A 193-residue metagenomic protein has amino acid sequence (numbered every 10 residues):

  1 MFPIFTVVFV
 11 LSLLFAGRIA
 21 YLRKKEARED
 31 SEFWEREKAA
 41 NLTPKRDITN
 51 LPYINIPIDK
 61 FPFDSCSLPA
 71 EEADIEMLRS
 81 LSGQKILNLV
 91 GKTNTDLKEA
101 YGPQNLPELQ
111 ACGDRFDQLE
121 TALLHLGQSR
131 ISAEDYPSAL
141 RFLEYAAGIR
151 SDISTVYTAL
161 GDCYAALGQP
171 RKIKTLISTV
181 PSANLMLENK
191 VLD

Functional and structural regions predicted by a protein language model:
F2-Q118: N-terminal alpha-helical interaction modules that lie
A122, T155-V156, N189-V191: TPR alpha-solenoid repeat register
S129-R130, Y164: Residue at a conserved register position within TPR or TPR-like alpha-solenoid repeats
